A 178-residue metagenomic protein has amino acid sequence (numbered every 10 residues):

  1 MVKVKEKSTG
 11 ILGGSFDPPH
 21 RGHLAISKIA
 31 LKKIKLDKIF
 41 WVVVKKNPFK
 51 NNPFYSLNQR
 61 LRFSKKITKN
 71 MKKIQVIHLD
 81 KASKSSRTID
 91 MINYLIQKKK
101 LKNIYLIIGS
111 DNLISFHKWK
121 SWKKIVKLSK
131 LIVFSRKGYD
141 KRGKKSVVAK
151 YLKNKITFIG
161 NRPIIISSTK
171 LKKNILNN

Functional and structural regions predicted by a protein language model:
M1-N178: Nucleotidyltransferase catalytic core that binds NTPs
